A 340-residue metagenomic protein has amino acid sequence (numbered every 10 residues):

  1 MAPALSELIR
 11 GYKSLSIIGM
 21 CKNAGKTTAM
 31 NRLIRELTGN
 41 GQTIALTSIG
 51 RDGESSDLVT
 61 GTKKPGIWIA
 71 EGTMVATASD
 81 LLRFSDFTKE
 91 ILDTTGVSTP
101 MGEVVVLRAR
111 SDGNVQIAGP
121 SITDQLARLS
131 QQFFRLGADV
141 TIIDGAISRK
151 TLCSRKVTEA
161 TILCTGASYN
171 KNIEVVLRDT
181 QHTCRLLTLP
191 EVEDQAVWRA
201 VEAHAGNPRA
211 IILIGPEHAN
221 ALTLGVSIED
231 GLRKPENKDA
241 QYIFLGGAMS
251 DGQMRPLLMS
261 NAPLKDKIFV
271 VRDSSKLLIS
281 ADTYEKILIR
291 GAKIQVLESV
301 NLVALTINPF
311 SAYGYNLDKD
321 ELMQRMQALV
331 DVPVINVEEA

Functional and structural regions predicted by a protein language model:
M1-K13, G39-T43, Y313, D320-A340: N-terminal charge/polar-biased segments
A2-I49, E54: Walker A (P-loop) phosphate-binding motif
A2-L5, E90-V105, L126-S130, R149 (+1 more regions): Short, charged beta->alpha transition segments
S14-C21, L107-G119: Short, basic, glycine/proline-bearing loop/turn elements
A24-G25, G53-D57, K150-L152, K171: Short active-site-adjacent helix-start/loop capping segments
L33-L107, L322-Q324, A328: N-terminal phosphate/diphosphate-binding loop that engages ATP/GTP or pyrophosphate donors across diverse enzyme folds
A45-I49, A118-G119, V140-G145, L163 (+1 more regions): General beta-strand structural signal in soluble alpha/beta enzymes
I122, L126-L329: Conserved catalytic-core segment of NTP-binding enzymes
